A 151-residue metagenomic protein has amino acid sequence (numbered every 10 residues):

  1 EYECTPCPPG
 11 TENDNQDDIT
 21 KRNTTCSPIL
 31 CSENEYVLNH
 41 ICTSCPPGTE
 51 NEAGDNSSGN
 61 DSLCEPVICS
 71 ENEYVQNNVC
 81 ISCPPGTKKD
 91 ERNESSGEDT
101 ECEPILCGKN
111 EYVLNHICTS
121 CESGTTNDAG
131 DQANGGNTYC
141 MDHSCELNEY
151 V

Functional and structural regions predicted by a protein language model:
E1-V151: Disulfide-rich, cysteine-dense extracellular ectodomains and adjacent flexible linkers of secreted and cell-surface
